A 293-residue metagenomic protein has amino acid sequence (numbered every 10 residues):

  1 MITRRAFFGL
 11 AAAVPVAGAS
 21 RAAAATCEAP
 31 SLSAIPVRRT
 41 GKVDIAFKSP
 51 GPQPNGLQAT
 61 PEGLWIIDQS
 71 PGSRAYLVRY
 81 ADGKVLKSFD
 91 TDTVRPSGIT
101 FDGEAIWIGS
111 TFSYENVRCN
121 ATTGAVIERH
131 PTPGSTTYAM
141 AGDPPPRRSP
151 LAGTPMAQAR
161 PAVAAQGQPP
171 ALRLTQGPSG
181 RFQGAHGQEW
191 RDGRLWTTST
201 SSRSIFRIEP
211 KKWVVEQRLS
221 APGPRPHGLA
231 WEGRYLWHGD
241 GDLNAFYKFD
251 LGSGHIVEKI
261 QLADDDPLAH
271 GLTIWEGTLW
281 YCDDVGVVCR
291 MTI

Functional and structural regions predicted by a protein language model:
M1-V14: N-terminal secretory signal peptides and thylakoid transit peptides that target proteins across membranes
A29-P50, L172: A short helix->beta-strand "capping" segment at the edge of beta-propeller domains
K42-F47, K84-F89, A125-H130, L172-P178 (+2 more regions): A short beta-strand motif characteristic of beta-propeller blades
S49-T60, D92-D102, P133-D143, L174-R191 (+2 more regions): Beta-rich, blade/repeat-based domains predominating in secreted/periplasmic proteins but also intracellular
P50, I66-P71, I108-S113, G153-T154 (+3 more regions): Conserved beta-strand positions in repeat-built beta-propeller and related beta-rich domains
S73-A75, E115-N116, R203-I205, N244-F246 (+1 more regions): Structural signal for beta-propeller blades
R79-G83, N120-G124, E209-W213, D250-G254 (+1 more regions): Short loop/turn segments that connect beta-strands within beta-propeller blades
A269-I293: Blade-level signature of beta-propeller repeat domains, shared across WD40, Kelch, NHL, RCC1 and BNR/Asp-box propellers
